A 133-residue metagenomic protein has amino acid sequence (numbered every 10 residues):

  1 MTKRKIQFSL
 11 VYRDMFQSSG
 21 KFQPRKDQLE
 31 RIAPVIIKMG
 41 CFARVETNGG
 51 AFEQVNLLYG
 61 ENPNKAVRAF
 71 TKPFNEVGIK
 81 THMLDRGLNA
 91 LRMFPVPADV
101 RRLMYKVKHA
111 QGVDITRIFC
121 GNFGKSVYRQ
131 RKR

Functional and structural regions predicted by a protein language model:
M1-F22, E76-F94: N-terminal small/glycine-rich loop or linker at the start of catalytic domains across soluble metabolic enzymes
T2, F8, R31, V67 (+1 more regions): Residue-level detector of functional hotspots within protein domains
K3-D14, P34-G50: N-terminal glycine-rich anion-binding loops that anchor highly charged ligand groups
F22-P24, G40: Long, compositionally biased
P24-K26, G60-E61: A short linear-motif detector with a strong N-terminal bias
K26-I36: Short catalytic helix/loop segments, enriched in acidic residues and glycine and frequently bearing histidine
P34, G49-R133: Active-site beta->alpha loop and helix N-cap motifs at the rims of alpha/beta catalytic domains
